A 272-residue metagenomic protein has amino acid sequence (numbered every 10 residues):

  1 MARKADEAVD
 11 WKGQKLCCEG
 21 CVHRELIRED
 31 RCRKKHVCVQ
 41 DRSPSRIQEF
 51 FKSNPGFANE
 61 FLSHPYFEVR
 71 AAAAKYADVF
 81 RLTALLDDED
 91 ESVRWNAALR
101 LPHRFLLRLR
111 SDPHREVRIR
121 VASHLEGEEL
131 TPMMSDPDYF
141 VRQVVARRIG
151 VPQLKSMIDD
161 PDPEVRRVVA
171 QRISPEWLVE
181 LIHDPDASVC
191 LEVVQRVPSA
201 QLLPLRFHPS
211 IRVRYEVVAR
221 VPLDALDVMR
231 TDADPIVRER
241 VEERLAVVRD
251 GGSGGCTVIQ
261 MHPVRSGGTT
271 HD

Functional and structural regions predicted by a protein language model:
M1-T83, D87-E91, Y215-A225, M229-D272: N-terminal alpha-helical scaffold/docking segments in eukaryotic complex subunits
R31-F50, F67-V79, S92-H103, L107-S111 (+7 more regions): Structural detector for internal amphipathic alpha-helices that build alpha-solenoid repeat scaffolds
S53-F57, H103, G127, V151 (+1 more regions): Repeat-mediated protein-protein interaction surfaces in helical alpha-solenoids
F57-P65, T83-S92, R100, L107-P113 (+5 more regions): Alpha-solenoid HEAT/Armadillo-like helical repeat scaffolds in large eukaryotic proteins
P198, P204, P209-I211, P222 (+1 more regions): Structured C-terminal portions of repeat-based eukaryotic scaffold domains
